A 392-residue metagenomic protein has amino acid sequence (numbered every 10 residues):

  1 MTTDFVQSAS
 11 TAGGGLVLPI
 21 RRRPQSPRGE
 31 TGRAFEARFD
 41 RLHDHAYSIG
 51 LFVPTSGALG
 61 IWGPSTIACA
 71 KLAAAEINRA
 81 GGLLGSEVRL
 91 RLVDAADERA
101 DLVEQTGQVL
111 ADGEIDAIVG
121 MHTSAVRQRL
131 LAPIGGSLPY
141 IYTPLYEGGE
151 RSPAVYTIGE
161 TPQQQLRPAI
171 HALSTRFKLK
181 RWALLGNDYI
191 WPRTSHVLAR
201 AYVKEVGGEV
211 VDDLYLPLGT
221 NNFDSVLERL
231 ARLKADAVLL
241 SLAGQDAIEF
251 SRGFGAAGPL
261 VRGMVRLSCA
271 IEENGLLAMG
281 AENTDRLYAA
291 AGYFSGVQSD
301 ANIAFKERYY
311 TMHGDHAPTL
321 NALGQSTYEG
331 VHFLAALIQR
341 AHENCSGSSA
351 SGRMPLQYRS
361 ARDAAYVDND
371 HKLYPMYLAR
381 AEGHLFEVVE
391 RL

Functional and structural regions predicted by a protein language model:
T2-A37, Y47, L356-L392: Solvent-exposed, acidic/polar segments of extracytosolic/periplasmic ligand-binding ectodomains
T66, L83-G148: Beta-alpha junction/loop-to-helix N-cap segments that form part of ligand/metal-binding clefts
D94, G149-A172, D213-L214, T284-Y293: Short beta-strand elements at the ligand-binding edges of bilobed clamshell
L110-H122, I141-T143, A183-L184, K234-F250 (+2 more regions): Periplasmic-binding protein-like
T157-R181, F223, G296-F305, T327 (+1 more regions): Hydrophobic alpha-helical segments within soluble ligand-binding/sensing domains
I158-Y215: An alpha-beta-alpha
F254-Q325: Extracellular/periplasmic periplasmic-binding protein-like sensory domains
T311-G324, Y328, A335-V388: Segments of small-molecule ligand-sensing domains
